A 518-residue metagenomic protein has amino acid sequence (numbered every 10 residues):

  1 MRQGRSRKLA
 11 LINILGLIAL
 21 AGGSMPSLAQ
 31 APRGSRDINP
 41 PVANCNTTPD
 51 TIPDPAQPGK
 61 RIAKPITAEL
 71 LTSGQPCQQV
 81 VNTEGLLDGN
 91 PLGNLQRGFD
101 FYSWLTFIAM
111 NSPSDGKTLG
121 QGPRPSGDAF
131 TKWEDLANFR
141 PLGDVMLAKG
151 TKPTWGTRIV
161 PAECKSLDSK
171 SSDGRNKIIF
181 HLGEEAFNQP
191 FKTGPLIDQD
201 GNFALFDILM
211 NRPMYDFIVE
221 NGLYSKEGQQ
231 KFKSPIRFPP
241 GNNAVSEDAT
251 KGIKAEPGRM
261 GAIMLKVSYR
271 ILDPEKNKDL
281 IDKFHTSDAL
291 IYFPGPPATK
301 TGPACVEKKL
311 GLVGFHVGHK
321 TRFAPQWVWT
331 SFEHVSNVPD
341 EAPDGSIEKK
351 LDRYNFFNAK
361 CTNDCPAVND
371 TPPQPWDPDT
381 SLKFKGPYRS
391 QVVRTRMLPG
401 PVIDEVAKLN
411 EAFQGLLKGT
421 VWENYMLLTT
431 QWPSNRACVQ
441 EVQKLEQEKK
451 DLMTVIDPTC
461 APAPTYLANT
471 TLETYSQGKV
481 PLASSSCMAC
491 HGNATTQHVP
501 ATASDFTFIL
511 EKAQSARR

Functional and structural regions predicted by a protein language model:
R2-I14: Bacterial N-terminal signal peptides that target proteins for export
I12-G23: Bacterial N-terminal signal peptides
M25-A29: Sec/Tat signal peptide C-region and signal peptidase I cleavage site
Q30-A489, A494-R518: Conserved small-residue
